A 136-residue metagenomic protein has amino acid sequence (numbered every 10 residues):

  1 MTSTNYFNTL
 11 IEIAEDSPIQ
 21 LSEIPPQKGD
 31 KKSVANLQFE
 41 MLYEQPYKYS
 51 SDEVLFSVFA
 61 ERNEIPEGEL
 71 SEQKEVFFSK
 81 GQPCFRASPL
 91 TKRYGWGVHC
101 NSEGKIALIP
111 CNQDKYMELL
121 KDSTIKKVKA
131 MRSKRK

Functional and structural regions predicted by a protein language model:
M1-N36: N-terminal, charge-rich interaction modules
T2, S33-N36, V76, Q82 (+1 more regions): A generic structural signal for ordered alpha-helices
L10-I13, L37-L42, V54-V58, F77 (+2 more regions): Generic structural hydrophobic/aromatic packing signal, biased to beta-strands
L21-P25, E69, Q73, C111-Q113 (+1 more regions): Surface-exposed beta-strand edges and their flanking turn/coil or helix-capping segments
Q27-K31, Q45, S102-I109: A charge-rich, low-complexity, intrinsically flexible signal that marks solvent-exposed coils, linkers, repeats
D30-S71: Short, well-structured hydrophobic secondary-structure segments
F56-Y116: Amphipathic protein-protein interaction modules
K121-K136: A recognition module on extended beta-rich or small alphabeta surfaces enriched in W/G with H and D/E
